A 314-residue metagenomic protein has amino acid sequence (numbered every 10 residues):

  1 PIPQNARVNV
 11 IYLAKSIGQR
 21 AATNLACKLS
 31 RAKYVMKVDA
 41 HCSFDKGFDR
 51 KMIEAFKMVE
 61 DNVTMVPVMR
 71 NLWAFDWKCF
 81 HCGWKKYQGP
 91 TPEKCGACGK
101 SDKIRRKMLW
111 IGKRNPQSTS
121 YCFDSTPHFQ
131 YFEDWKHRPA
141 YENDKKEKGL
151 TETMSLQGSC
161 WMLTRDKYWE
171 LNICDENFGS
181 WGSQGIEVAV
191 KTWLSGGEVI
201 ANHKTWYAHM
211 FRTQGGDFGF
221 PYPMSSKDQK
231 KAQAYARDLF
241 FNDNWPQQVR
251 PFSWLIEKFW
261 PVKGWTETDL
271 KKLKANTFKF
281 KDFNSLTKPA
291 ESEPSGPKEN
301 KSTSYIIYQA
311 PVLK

Functional and structural regions predicted by a protein language model:
P1-Y12: Acidic donor-binding segment of Leloir-type glycosyltransferases
L13-L29: Glycine-rich, basic loop-to-helix element that forms the pyrophosphate-binding segment of sugar-nucleotide handling
V35: Short aromatic/hydrophobic "clamp" motif used to bind/position activated sugar donors
A40-S43, F178: Acidic metal-phosphate-binding loop of nucleotide-sugar-dependent transferases
S43, G47-P127: Conserved donor NDP-sugar-binding/catalytic core segment of glycosyltransferases
M52-I53, W161, D166-N172, F178-T205: A short, conserved alpha-helix in the catalytic core of glycosyltransferases
V68, V199-F211, D217-S225: Catalytic beta-strand/loop signature of glycosyltransferases that borders the donor
W84, Q88-P92, K100-G112, Y131-E147 (+3 more regions): Terminal low-complexity segments of carbohydrate-biosynthetic enzymes
